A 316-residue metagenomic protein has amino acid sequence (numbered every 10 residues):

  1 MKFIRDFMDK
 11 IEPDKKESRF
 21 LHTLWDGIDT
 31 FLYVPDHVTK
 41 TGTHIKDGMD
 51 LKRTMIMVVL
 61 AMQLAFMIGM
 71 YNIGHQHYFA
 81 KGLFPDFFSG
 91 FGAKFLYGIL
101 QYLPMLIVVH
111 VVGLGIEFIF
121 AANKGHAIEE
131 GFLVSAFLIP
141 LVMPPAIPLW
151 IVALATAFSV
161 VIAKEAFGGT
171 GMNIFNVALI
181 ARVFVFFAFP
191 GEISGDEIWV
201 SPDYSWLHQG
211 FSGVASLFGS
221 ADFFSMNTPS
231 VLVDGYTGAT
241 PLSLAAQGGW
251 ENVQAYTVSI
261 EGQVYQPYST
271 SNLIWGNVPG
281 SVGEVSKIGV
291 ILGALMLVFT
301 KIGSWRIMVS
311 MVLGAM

Functional and structural regions predicted by a protein language model:
M1-L106, H110: N-terminal signal-anchor module of multipass membrane proteins
T39-I45, V112-K124, V161-G171, L292-T300: C-terminal ends of transmembrane helices
M55, V59, L103-I107, E130-V134 (+4 more regions): Hydrophobic alpha-helical transmembrane segments
V58-N72, H110-E117, L141, A157-V160 (+3 more regions): Hydrophobic core segments of alpha-helical transmembrane domains in multi-pass membrane transport and ion-translocation
F95-V109, A146-A155, L273, N277-K287: Structural signature of hydrophobic alpha-helical transmembrane segments
L96-F132, E165: Active-site cofactor/substrate anionic-group-binding motifs, chiefly glycine- and Lys/Arg-rich phosphate-binding loops
E130-W206: A generic, well-ordered mixed alpha/beta core segment in the N-terminal half of proteins
G171-K287: Long hydrophobic alpha-helical segments that form multi-pass transmembrane helix bundles in integral membrane proteins
